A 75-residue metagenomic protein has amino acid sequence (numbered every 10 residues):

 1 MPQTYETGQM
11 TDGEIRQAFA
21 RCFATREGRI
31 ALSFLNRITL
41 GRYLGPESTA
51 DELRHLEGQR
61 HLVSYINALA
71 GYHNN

Functional and structural regions predicted by a protein language model:
M1-N75: Intrinsic-disorder/low-complexity detector
